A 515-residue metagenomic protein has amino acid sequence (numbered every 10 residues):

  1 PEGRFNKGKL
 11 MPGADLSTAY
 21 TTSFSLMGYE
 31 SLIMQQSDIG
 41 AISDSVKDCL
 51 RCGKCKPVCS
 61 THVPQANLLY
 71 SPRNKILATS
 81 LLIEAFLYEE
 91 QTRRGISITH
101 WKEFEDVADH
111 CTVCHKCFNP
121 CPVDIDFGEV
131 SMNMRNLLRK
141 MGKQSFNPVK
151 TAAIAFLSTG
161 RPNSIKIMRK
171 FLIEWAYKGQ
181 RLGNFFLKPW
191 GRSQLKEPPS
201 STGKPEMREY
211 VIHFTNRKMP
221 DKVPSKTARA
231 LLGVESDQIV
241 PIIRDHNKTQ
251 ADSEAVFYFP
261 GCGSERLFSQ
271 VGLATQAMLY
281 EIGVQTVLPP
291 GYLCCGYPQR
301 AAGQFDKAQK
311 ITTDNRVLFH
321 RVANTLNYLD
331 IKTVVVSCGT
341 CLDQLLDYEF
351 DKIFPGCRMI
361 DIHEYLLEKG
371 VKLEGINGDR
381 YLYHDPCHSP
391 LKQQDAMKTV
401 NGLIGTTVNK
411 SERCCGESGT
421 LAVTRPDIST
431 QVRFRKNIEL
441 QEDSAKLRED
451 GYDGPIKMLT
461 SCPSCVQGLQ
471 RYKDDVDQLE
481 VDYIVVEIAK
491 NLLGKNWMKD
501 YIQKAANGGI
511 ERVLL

Functional and structural regions predicted by a protein language model:
P1-E30, Y365, V371-L373, G378-K392 (+1 more regions): Catalytic cores of enzyme domains
E2-V46, K56-P57, H62-K188, K310 (+5 more regions): Ferredoxin-type iron-sulfur electron-transfer modules in oxidoreductases and energy-metabolism complexes
S43, T249-F259, G375-Y381: A short, charged/proline- and glycine-enriched loop that marks the coil->beta-strand transition at the N-terminal
G53: Catalytic cores of secreted/periplasmic lytic hydrolases that degrade extracellular macromolecules
L87-L293, Q299-L345, E349, K499-L515: Iron-sulfur-cluster electron-transfer modules
P220, K352-G370: C-terminal, non-catalytic macromolecule-binding modules
A255-C357, H388-L515: Cofactor-cradling patches in redox/metallo enzymes
